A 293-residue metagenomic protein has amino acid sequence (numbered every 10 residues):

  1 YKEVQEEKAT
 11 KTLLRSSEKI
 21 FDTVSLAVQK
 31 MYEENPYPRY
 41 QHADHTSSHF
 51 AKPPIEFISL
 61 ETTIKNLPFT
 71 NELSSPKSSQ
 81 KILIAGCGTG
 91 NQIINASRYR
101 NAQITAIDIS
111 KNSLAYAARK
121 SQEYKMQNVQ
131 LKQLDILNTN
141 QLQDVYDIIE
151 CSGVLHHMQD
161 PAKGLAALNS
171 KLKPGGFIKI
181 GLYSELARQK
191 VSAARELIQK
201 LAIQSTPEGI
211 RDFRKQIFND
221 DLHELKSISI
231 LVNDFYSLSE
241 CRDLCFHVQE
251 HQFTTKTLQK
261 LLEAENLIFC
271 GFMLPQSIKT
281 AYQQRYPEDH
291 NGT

Functional and structural regions predicted by a protein language model:
Y1-Y40: N-terminal auxiliary segments of SAM/dcSAM-dependent transferases
T89-N101: Conserved SAM-binding loop of SAM-dependent methyltransferases across substrates and taxa, primarily the Class I
K125-L137: Conserved SAM-binding strand-loop segment of SAM-dependent methyltransferases
T139-I149: A short acidic, Gly/Pro-enriched loop at the edge of an enzyme's catalytic core that lines a small-molecule cofactor
D147-D160: A short SAM/SAH-binding and catalytic strip from SAM-dependent methyltransferases
A162-P174: A short glycine-rich, Lys/Arg-flanked "PGG" loop and its adjoining helix->strand segment in the class I
G175-Y183: Conserved beta-strand signature within the Rossmann-like core of class I S-adenosyl-L-methionine
V191-Y286: Substrate-binding/catalytic lobe of Class I Rossmann-like enzymes that use SAM or dcSAM, i.e., the mid-to-C-terminal
